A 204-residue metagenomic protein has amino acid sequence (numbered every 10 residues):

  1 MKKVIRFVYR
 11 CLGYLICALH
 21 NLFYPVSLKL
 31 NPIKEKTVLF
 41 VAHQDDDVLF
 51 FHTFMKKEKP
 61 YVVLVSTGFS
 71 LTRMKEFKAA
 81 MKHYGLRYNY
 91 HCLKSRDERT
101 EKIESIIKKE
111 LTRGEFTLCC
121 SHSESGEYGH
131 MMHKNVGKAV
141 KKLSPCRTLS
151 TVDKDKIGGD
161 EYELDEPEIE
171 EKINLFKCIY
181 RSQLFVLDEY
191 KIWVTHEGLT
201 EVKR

Functional and structural regions predicted by a protein language model:
K2-P145: Active-site beta-strand->loop->alpha-helix modules in alpha/beta enzyme cores, enriched in Gly/His/Asp(Glu)
L118, R147-R204: The feature marks non-catalytic terminal segments
